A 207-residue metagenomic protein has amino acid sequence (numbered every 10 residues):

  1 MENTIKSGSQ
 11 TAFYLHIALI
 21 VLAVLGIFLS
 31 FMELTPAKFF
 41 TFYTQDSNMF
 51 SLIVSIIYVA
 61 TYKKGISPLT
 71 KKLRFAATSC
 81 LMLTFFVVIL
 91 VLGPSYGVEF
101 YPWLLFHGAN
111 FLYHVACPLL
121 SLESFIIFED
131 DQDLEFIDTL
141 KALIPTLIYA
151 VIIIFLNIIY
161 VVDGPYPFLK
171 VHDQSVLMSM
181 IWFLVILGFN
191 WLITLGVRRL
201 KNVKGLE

Functional and structural regions predicted by a protein language model:
E2-L19: N-terminal membrane topogenic signal
I5-G8, Y62-R74, E129-T139, K204: Membrane-interface helix-boundary motifs at transmembrane edges
F28-P36, K63, L90-Y101, I158-I159: Juxtamembrane "helix-exit" motif on the non-cytosolic side of transmembrane helices
A37-Q45, T70-L73, V98-L112, E135-T139 (+1 more regions): Non-cytosolic membrane-interface motifs at loop->transmembrane helix junctions
F39-S51, I57-I89: Hydrophobic/aromatic-rich structural module bridging two neighboring secondary-structure elements via a short loop
G108-L119, M180, L184: Membrane-interface loop-to-helix entry segments
A116-L134: Alpha-helical transmembrane segments in multipass membrane proteins, preferentially the mid-helix core
I158-G196: Membrane-interface transmembrane-helix boundary segments in multi-pass integral membrane proteins
